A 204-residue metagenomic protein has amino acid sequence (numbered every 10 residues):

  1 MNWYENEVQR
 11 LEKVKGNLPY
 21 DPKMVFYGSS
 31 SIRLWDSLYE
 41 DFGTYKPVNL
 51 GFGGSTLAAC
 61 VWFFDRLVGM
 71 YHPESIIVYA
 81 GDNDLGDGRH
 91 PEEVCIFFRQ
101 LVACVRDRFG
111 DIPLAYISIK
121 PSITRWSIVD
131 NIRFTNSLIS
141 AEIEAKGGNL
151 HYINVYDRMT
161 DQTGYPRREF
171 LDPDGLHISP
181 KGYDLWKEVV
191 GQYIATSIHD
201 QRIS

Functional and structural regions predicted by a protein language model:
N2-Q100, I123-R133: Conserved SGNH/GDSL esterase-like catalytic core that processes O-acyl groups on lipids and polysaccharides
G16-N17, L38-E40, R106, R167-R168 (+1 more regions): Short secondary-structure boundary/capping segments
P19, M70-Y71, F109, K146 (+1 more regions): Glycine-rich phosphate-binding loop signature in dinucleotide/nucleotide-binding domains
L50, I117, I153-Y156: Conserved beta-strand termini and adjacent loop/short-helix elements that scaffold enzyme active sites in alpha/beta
Y79, I117-S118: Alpha/beta-hydrolase-fold catalytic nucleophile elbow
C95-I117, F134-L150: Charged, glycine-enriched surface loops/patches that mediate electrostatic binding to polyanionic ligands
T124-S204: Catalytic His-Asp segment of secreted/periplasmic serine-dependent ester chemistry enzymes
